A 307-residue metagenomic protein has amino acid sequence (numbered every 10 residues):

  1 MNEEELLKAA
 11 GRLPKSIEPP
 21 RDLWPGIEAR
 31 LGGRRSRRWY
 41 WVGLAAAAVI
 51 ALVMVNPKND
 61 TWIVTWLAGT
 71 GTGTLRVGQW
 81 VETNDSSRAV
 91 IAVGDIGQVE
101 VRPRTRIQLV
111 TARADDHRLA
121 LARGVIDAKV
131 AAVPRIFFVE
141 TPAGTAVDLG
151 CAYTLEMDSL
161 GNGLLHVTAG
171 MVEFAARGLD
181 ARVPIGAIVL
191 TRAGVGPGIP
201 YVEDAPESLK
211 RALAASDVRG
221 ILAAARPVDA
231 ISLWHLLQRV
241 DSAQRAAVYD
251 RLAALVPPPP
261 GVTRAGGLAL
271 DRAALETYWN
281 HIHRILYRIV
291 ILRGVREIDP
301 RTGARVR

Functional and structural regions predicted by a protein language model:
M1-E5, R35-R38, L236, R301-R307: Short, low-complexity, intrinsically disordered N-terminal peptides in bacterial proteins
N2-E28: A short, acidic loop/turn at secondary-structure junctions
L13, A48-A51, E173: Short alpha-helical scaffold segments that flank and stabilize functional sites
R21-G32, W39-I63: Single-pass transmembrane signal-anchor helices and their membrane-water interface zones
R34-R37, N59, V290, G294-E297: Intrinsic-disorder/low-complexity linker and hinge segments
V55-W80, N84-S86, V93-V189, A193-R239 (+3 more regions): Flexible, surface-exposed loop/linker segments and immediately adjacent secondary-structure boundaries
R251-R307: C-terminal non-catalytic accessory extensions
